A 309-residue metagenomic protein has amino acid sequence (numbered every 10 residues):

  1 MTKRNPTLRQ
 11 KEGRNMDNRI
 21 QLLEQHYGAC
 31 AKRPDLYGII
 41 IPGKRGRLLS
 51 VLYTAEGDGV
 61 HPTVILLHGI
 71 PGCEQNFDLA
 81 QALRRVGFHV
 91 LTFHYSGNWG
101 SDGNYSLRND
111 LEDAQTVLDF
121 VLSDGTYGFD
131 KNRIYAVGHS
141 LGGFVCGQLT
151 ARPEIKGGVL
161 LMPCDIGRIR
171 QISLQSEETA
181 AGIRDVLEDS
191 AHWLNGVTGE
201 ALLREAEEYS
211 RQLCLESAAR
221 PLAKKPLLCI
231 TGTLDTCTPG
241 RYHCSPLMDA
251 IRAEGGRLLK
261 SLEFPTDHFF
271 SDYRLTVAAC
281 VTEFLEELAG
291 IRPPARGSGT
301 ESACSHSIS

Functional and structural regions predicted by a protein language model:
D17-D58: N-terminal cap/lid segment of alpha/beta-hydrolase-fold proteins
V60-G69: Short beta-strand element of the alpha/beta-hydrolase
G69-Q81: The serine-hydrolase catalytic nucleophile loop
P71, N98-K131: Catalytic nucleophile-loop/oxyanion-hole region of alpha/beta-hydrolase and closely related hydrolase-like folds
R84-G100: Conserved alpha/beta-hydrolase
S123-Y127, K131-A180: Primarily recognizes the serine-hydrolase "nucleophile elbow" in alpha/beta-hydrolase and SGNH/GDSL folds
I155-G157, L161-L258, L262-S271, V277-A278 (+1 more regions): The alpha/beta-hydrolase serine catalytic core
F264, F270-S309: Catalytic active-site module of serine/aspartate enzymes centered on a nucleophile-bearing elbow/loop
